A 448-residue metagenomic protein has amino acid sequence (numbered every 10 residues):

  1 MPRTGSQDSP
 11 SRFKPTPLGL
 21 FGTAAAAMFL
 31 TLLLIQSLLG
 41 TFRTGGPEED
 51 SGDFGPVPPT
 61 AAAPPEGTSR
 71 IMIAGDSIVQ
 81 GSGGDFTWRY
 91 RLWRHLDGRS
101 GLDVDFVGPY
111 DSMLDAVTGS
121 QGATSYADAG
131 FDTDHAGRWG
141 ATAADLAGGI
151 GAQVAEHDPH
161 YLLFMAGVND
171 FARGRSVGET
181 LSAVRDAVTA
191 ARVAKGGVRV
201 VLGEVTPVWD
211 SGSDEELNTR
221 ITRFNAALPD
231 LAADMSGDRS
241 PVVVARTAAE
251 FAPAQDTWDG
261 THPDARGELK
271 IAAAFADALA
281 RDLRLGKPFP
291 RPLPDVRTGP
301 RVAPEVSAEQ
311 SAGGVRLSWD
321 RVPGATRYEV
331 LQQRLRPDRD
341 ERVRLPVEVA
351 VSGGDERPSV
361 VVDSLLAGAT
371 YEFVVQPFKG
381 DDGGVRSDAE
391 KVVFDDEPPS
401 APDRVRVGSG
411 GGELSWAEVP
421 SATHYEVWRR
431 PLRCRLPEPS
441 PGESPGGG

Functional and structural regions predicted by a protein language model:
T31-P64, G286, P290, D382-V392 (+1 more regions): C-terminal region of N-terminal signal peptides and the immediate post-cleavage residues of exported proteins
A74, L146, D256-A303: Histidine-centered active-site loop/cap adjacent to the catalytic His in serine esterases/O-acetyl transfer systems
G81-S182: Conserved SGNH/GDSL esterase-like catalytic core that processes O-acyl groups on lipids and polysaccharides
A190, Q376-G380, L432: Beta-strand-rich extracellular modules
P207-A245: Substrate-gating cap/lid alpha-helix
R281-G324, A367, D382-S421: Pro/Thr/Ser/Gly-rich low-complexity, intrinsically disordered linker/stalk tracts
A325-V351, E356-S359, P420-G447: Extracellular low-complexity, O-glycosylation-prone stalks/linkers
V361-G383, G448: Beta-strand-rich modules
